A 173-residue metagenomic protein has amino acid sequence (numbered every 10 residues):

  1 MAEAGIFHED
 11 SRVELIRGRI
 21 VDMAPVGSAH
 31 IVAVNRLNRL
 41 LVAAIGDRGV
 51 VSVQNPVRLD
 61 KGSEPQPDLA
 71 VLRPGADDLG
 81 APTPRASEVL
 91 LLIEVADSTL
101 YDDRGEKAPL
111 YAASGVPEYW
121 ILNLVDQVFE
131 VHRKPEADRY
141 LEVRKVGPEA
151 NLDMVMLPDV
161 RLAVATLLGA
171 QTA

Functional and structural regions predicted by a protein language model:
M1-A173: Gly/Pro/Ser/Thr-rich low-complexity, intrinsically disordered segments predominantly at protein N-termini
